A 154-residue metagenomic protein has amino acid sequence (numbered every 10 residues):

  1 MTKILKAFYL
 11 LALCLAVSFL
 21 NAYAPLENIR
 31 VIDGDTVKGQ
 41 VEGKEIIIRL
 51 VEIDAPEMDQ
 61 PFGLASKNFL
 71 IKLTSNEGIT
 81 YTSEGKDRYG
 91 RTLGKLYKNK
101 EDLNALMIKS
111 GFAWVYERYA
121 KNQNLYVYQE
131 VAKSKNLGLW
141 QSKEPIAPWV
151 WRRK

Functional and structural regions predicted by a protein language model:
T2-Y9, C14-K154: Small beta-barrel nucleic-acid-binding modules, primarily SNase/OB-fold domains and secondarily Tudor-like barrels
